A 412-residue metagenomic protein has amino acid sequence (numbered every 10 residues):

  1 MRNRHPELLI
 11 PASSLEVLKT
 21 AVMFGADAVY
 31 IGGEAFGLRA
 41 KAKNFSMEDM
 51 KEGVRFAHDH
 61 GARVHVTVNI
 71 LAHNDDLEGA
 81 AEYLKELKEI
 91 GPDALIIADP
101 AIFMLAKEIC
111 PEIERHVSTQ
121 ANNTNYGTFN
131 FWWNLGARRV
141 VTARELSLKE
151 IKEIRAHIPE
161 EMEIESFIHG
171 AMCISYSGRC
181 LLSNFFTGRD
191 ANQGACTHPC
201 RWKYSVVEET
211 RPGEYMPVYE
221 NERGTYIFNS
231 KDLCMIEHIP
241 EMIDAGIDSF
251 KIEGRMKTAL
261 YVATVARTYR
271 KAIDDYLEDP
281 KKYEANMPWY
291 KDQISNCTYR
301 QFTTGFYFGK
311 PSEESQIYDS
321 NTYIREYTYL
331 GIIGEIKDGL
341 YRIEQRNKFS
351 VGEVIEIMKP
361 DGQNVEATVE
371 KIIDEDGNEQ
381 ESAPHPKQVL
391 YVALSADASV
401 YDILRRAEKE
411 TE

Functional and structural regions predicted by a protein language model:
M1-A12, V17-M23, A28-I31, A35 (+8 more regions): Surface-exposed amphipathic alpha-helical tracts and adjacent flexible/coil segments at the periphery of soluble enzymes
R39-F56: Glycine-rich, positively charged N-terminal anion/phosphate-binding segment
V66-T67, I97, V117-T119: Short beta-strand elements of ligand-binding domains
E78, R115-T124: Gly/Gly-Pro- and Ser/Thr-rich, intrinsically disordered tail segments characteristic of DNA damage-repair and tolerance
A101-I102: Alpha-helix capping/helix-boundary segments
C110: Conserved phosphotransfer cores of two-component systems
